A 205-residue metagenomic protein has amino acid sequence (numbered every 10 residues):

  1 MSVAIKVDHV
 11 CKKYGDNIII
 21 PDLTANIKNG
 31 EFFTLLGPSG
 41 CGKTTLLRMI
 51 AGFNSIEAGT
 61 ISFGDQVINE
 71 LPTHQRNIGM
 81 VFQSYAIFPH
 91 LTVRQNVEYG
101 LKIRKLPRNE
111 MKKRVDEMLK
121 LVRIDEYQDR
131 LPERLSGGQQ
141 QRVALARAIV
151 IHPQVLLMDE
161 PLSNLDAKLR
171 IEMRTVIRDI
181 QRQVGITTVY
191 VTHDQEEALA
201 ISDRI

Functional and structural regions predicted by a protein language model:
L36-P38: The feature captures the beta-strand-to-loop junction immediately N-terminal to the Walker
T44-L47, V143: ABC ATPase nucleotide-binding domain helices that frame the ATP-binding cleft
A51: Helix-to-loop junction immediately C-terminal to a conserved catalytic motif
E57-T60, E110: Conserved coupling/switch loops of ABC nucleotide-binding domains, chiefly the family-specific signature
G59-V67: Conserved ABC transporter NBD signature motif
Q75-G79, Q83-I205: ABC ATPase nucleotide-binding domains
